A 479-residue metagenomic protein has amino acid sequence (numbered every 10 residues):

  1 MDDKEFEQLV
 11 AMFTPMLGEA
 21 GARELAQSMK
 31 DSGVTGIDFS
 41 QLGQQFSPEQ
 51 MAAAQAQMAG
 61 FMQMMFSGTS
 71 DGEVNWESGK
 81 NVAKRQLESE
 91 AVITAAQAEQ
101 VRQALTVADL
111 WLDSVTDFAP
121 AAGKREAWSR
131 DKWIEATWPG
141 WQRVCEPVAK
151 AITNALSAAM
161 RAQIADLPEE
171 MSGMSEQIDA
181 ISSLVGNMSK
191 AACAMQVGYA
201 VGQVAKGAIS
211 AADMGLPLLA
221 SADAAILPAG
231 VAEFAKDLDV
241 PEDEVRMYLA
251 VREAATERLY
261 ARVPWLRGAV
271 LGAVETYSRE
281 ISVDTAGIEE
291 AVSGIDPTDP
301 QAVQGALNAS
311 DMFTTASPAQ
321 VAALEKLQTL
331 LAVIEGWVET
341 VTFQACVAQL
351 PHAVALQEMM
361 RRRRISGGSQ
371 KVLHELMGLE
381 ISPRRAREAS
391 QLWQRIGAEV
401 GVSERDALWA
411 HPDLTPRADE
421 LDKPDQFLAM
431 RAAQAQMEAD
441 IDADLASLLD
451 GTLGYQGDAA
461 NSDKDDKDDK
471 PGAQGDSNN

Functional and structural regions predicted by a protein language model:
M1-P147, S403-N479: N-terminal low-structure segments adjacent to metalloprotease catalytic domains across cellular compartments
M62-S78, I209-P228, D299-A306: Acidic, low-complexity proline/glycine-rich segments
F66-E88, V144, A151-A180, V303-M312 (+1 more regions): Short, compositionally biased low-complexity segments
A91-T94, L112, A180-N187, A191-A194 (+8 more regions): Metalloprotease/metallohydrolase-associated module, dominated by Zn2+-dependent proteases
V101-A225, A229: Auxiliary, metal-adjacent structural segments of Zn-dependent hydrolase domains
S189, V231-L249: Short pre-active-site segment immediately N-terminal to the catalytic Zn-binding motif
E253-V270: Catalytic Zn2+-binding segment of zinc metalloproteases
R385-G397, V402-E404: C-terminal soluble interaction/assembly domains
